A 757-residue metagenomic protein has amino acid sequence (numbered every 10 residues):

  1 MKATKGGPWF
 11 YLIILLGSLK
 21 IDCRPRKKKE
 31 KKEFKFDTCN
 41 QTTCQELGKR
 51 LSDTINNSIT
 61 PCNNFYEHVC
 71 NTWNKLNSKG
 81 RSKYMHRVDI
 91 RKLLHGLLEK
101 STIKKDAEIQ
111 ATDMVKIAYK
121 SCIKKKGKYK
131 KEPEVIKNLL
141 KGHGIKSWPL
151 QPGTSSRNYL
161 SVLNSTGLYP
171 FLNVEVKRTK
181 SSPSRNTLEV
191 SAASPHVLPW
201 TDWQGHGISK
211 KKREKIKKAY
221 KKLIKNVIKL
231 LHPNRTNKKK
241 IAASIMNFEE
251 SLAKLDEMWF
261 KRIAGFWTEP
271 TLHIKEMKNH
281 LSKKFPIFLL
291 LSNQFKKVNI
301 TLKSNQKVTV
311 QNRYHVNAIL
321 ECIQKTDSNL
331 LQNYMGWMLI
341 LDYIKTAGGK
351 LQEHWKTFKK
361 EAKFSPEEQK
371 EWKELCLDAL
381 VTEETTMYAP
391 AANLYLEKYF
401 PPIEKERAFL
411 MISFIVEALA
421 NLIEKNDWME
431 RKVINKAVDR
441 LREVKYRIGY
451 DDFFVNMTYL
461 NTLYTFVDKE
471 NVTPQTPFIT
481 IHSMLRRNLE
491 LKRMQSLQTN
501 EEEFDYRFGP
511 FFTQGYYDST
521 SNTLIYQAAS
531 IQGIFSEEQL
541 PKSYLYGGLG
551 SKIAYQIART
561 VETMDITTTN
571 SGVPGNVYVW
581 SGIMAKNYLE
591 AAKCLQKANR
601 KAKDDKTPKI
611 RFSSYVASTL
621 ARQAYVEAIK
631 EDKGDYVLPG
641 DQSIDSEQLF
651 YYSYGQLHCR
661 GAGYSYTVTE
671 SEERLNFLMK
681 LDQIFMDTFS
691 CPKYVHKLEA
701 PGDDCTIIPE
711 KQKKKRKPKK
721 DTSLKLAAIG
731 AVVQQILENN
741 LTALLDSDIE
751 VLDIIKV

Functional and structural regions predicted by a protein language model:
K5-K20: Cleavable N-terminal signal peptides of Sec/SRP-targeted secreted and luminal proteins
C23-K92, V757: Signal-peptide-cleavage-adjacent N-terminal segments of secreted and extracellular proteins
E33-K35, I245, S251, T271-K283 (+7 more regions): Intrinsically disordered, low-complexity linker/terminal regions across diverse proteins
T54-K75, W203, G207-K229, R431 (+1 more regions): Hydrophobic/aromatic-rich, well-ordered segments within soluble, folded domains that form packed cores
I55-C62, K83, R87, R91 (+9 more regions): Solvent-exposed, acidic/flexible segments
N57-P61, S181, Y516-T520: Extracellular/periplasmic catalytic domains that process cell-envelope and extracellular macromolecules
W73-N77, V197-P199, I534: Short, solvent-exposed loop/turn elements at domain surfaces
L93-I415, D451-F454, L463, V467-Q475: Noncatalytic, helix-rich "gating/capping" subdomain that lines the substrate-entry/channel surface of large enzyme
